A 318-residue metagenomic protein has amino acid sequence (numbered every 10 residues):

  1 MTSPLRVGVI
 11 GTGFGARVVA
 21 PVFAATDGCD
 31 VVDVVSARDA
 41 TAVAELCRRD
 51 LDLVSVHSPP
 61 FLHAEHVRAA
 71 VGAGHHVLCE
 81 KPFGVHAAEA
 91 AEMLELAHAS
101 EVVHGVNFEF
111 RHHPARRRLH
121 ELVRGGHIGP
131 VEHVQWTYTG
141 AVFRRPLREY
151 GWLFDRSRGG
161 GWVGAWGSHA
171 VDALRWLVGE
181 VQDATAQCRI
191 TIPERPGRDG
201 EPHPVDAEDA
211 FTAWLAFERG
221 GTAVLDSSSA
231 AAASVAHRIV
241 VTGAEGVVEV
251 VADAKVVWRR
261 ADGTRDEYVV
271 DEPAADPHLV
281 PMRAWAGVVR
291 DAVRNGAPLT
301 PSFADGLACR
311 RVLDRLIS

Functional and structural regions predicted by a protein language model:
M1-P4, V9, L53-V56, A91 (+3 more regions): C-terminal helix-rich "cap/oligomerization" subdomain common to oxidoreductases
M1-R38: N-terminal Rossmann-like dinucleotide-binding module
R38-L96: Beta-loop-alpha module in the N-terminal Rossmann-like domain of NAD(P)-dependent dehydrogenases, especially those
A73-H75, S100-V102, G221-T222: A short helix->loop->beta-strand "cap" motif at the edges of active sites that frequently abuts
C79-E80, H104-V106, L225, V250: Hydrophobic residues in well-ordered beta-strands that form the structural core
E92-F110, G129-H133: Rossmann-fold dehydrogenase core element
F110-H203: Predominantly a Rossmann-like dinucleotide-binding segment in NAD(P)-dependent oxidoreductases
V171-K255, A286-N295: Contiguous beta-strand/loop segments that form the cofactor/metal-binding neighborhood of enzyme cores
